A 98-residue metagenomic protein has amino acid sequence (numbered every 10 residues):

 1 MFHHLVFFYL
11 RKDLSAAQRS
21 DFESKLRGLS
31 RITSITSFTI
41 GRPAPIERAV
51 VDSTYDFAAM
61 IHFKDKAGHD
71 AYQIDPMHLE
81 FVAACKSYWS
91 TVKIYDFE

Functional and structural regions predicted by a protein language model:
M1-D56, K64-A71, E98: Short S/T/G/P-rich N-terminal loop/turn motif that feeds into the first structured element of a domain
M60-K93: C-terminal structural segments of small proteins and small subunits
